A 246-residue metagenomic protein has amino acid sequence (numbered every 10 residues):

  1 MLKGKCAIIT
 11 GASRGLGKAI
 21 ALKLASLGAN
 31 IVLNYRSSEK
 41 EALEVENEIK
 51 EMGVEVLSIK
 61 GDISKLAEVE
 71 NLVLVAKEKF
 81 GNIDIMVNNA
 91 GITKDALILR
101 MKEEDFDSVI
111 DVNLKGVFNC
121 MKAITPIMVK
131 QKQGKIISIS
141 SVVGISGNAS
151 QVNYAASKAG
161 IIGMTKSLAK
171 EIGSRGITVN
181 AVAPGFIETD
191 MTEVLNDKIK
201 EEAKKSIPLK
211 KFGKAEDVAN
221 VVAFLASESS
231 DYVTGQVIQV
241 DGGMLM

Functional and structural regions predicted by a protein language model:
C6, S13-G15: Conserved glycine-rich cofactor-binding loop
N82, G173, T178, V233-G235: Short, small/polar-rich loop/turn modules that mediate ligand/substrate recognition or access, typified
L97-I98, K102-I110, T192, A203: Substrate-binding pocket helix/loop in short-chain dehydrogenase/reductase
M121, S157, T165: Active-site helix of classical SDR
M121, V129, Q133, K211-V240 (+1 more regions): C-terminal substrate-recognition "lid" of short-chain dehydrogenase/reductases
P126, K170-S174, D231: Alpha-helical segment proximal to the catalytic Tyr-Lys
S141: Residue(s) in the substrate-gating loop at a strand-loop-helix junction that position the organic substrate next
